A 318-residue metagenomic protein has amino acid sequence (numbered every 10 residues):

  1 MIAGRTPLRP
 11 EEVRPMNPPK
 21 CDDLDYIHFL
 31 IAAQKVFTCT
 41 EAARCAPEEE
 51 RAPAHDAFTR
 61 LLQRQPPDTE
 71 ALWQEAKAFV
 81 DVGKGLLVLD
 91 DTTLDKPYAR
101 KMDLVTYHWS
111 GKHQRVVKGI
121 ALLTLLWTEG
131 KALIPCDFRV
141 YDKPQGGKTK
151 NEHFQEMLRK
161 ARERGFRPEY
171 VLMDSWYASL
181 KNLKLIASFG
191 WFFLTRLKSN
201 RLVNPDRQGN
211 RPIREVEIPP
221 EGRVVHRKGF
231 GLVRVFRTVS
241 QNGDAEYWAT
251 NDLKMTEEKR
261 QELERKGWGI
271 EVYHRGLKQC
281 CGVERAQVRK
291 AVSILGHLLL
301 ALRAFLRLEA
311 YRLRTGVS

Functional and structural regions predicted by a protein language model:
M1-P67: Gly/serine-rich nucleotide phosphate-binding loop at the start of the catalytic core of nucleotide/ADP-ribose-handling
I2-R5, N17-P19, D23, H28-I31 (+2 more regions): Single, function-defining residue in the core of a domain
H28, T59-A132, D142: Active-site-proximal, Lys/Arg-enriched surface segment that forms a nucleic-acid-binding/basic interface patch
A32, E48, K112-R115, P144-G147: Short gly/ser-rich anion-binding loops that grip negatively charged ligand groups
T38, A54, L72, G85-V88 (+4 more regions): Generic hydrophobic, aliphatic-rich segments that mediate packing or membrane embedding
A46-E50, V80, G165, C281: A broad structural signal for alpha-helix termini and local helix breaks/kinks
R51-A52, G85, I134, A286: Secondary-structure boundary/capping residues
